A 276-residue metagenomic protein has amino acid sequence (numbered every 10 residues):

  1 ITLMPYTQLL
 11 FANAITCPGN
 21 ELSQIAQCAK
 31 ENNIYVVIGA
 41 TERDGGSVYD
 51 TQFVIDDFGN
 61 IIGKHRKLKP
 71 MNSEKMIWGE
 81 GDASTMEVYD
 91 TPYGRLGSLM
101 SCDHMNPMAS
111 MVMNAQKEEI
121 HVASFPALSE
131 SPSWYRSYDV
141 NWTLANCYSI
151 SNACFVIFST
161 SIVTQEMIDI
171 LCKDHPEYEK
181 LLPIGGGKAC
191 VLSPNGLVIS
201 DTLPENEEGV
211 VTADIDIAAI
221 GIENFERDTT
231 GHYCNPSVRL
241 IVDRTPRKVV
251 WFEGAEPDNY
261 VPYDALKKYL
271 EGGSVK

Functional and structural regions predicted by a protein language model:
I1-A12, F125, S129: Short, conserved active-site loops that position catalytic residues or coordinate cofactors/metal ions across diverse
A14-V36, R95, S101-V211: CN hydrolase (nitrilase-like) catalytic-core segments centered on the catalytic cysteine and neighboring Lys/Glu
A40-R43: Short beta-strand-to-loop element that shapes/binds the nucleotide-sugar donor at the catalytic cleft/hinge
G45-V48, L182-I184: Short, solvent-exposed loop/turn segments at conserved positions within beta-propeller repeat blades
F58, H65, D201-T202: Short hydrophobic alpha-helix segments
I62-H65, M76-G79, M86-P92, L99 (+2 more regions): Ligand-binding pocket scaffold of soluble enzyme catalytic domains
M71-E87, H104-M108: Active-site glycine-rich loop that binds ribose-phosphate moieties when present
T160-K276: C-terminal beta-strand edge segments of enzyme domains
